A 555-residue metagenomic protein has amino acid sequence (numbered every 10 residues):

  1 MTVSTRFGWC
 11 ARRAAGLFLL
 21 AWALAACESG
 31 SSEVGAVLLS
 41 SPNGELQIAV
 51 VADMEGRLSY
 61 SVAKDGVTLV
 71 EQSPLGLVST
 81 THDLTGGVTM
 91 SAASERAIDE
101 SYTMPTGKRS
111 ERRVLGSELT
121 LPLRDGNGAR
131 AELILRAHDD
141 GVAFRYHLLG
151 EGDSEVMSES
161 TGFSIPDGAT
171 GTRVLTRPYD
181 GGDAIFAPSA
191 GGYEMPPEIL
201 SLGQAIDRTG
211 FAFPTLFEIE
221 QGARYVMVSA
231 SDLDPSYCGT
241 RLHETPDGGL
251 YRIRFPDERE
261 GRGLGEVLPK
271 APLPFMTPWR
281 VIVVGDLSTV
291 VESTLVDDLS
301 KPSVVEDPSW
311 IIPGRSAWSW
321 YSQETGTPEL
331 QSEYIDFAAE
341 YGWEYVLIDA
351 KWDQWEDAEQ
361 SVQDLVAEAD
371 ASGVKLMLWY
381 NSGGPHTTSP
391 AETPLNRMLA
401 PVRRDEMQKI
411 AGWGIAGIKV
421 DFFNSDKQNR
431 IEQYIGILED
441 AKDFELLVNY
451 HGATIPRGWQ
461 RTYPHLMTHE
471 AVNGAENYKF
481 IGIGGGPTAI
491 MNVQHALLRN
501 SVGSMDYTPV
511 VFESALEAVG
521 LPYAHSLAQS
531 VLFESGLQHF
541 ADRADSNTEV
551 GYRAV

Functional and structural regions predicted by a protein language model:
T2-A15: Bacterial N-terminal signal peptides that target proteins for export
A14-A25: Bacterial N-terminal signal peptides
C27-D297: N-terminal accessory beta-strand-rich subdomains and adjacent acidic, glycine-rich linkers that precede catalytic cores
L121, F540, D545-V555: Glycan-recognition and catalytic regions of carbohydrate-active enzymes
Y146, A338, D421, V448 (+1 more regions): Conserved, mostly hydrophobic/aromatic
P272-V284, S288-Y345: An acidic-aromatic substrate-binding cleft motif
D349-E517, P522: Aromatic- and carboxylate-enriched substrate-binding clefts and catalytic-loop regions of carbohydrate-active enzymes
A515, A528-Q538: Catalytic domains of carbohydrate-active enzymes that cleave complex glycans
